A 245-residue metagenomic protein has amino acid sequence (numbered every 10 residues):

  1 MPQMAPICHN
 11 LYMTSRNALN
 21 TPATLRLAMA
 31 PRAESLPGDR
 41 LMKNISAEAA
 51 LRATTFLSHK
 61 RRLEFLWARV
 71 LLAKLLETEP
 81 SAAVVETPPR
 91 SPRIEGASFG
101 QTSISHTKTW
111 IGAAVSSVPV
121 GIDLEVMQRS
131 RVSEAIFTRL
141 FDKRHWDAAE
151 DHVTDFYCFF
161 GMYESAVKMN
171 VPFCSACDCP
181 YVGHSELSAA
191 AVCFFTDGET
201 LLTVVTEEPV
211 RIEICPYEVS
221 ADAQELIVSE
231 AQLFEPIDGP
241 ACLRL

Functional and structural regions predicted by a protein language model:
M1-M4: Methionine residue identity
H9-L245: Core catalytic alpha/beta fold that binds nucleotide/phospho-ligands
